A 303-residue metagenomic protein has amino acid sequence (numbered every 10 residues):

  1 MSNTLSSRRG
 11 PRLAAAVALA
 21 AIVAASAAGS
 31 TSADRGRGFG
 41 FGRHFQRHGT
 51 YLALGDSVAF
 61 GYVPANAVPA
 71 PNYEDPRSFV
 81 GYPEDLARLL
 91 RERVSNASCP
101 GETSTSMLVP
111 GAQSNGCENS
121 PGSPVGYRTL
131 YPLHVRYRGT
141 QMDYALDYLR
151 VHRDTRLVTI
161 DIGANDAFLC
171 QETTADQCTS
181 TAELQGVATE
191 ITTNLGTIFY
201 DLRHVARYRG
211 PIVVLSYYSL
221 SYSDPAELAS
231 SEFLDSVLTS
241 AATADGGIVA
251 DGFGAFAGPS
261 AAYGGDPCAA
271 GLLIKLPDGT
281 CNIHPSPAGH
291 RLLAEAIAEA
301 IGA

Functional and structural regions predicted by a protein language model:
S2-S32: Secretory targeting and sorting signals
A24-R47: C-terminal region of N-terminal signal peptides and the immediate post-cleavage residues of exported proteins
F41-C117: Serine-esterase "nucleophile elbow" of acetyl-processing enzymes
T50-G55, A59-Y62, V94-S98, R156-D161 (+3 more regions): Structural recognition of the beta-strand scaffold that forms the well-ordered cores of secreted hydrolase catalytic
F60-P64, A112, G116-G186: Oxyanion-hole/transition-state-stabilizing segment in secreted/luminal serine hydrolases and related acyltransferases
N66-R77, V109-Y137, A182, P259-N282: Surface-exposed intrinsically disordered loops and tails
D161-D166, T174-A175, G196-F233, G254: Active-site segments of SGNH/GDSL-like serine hydrolases that catalyze O-acetyl group transfer/hydrolysis on lipids
Y217-A303: Catalytic His-Asp segment of secreted/periplasmic serine-dependent ester chemistry enzymes
